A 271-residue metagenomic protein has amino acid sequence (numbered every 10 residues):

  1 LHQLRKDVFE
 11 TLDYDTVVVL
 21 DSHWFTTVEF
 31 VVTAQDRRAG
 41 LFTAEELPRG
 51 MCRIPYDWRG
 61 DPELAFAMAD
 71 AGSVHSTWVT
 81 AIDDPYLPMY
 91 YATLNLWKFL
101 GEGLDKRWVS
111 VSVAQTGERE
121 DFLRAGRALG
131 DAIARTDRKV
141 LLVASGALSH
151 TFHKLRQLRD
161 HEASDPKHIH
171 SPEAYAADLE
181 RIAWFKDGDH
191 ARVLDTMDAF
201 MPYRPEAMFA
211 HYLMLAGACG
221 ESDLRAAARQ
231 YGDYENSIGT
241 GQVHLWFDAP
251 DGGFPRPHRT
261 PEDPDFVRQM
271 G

Functional and structural regions predicted by a protein language model:
L1-Y14, T26-R127, R135, L155-G271: Flexible, D/E/H-enriched segments
D15-D21, V111, R138-L148: Beta-strand elements within well-structured catalytic alpha/beta cores of enzymes that handle phosphate/sulfate esters
A132-R138: A structural preference for long, well-packed, hydrophobic secondary-structure segments
L148-R156: A structural signal for small-residue-enriched, beta-sheet-centric alpha/beta enzyme cores and oligomeric scaffold folds
